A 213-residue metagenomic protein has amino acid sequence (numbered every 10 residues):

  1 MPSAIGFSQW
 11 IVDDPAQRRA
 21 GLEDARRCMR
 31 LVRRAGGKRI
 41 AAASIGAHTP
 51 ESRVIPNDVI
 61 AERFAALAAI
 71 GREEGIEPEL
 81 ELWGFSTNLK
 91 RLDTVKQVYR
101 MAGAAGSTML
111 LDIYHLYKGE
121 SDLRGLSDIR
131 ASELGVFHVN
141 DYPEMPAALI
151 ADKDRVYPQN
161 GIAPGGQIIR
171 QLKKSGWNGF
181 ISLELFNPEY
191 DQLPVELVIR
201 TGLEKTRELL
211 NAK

Functional and structural regions predicted by a protein language model:
M1-G6, D24: Short intrinsically disordered, low-complexity coil segments enriched in acidic
S3-I5, A41, E79, G135-H138 (+1 more regions): Conserved beta-strand positions in the central sheet of alpha/beta enzyme cores
A4, A42-A43, L67-G71, P143-E144 (+1 more regions): Short, flexible segments with low predicted structural confidence
F7-W10, D14, T49, G84 (+3 more regions): Generic anion/oxyanion-binding catalytic loop in active/binding sites
W10-M109, K118: Active-site acidic/histidine proton-transfer and metal-coordination neighborhood in alpha/beta enzyme cores
G36, L89-L111, H115-K213: Histidine-acidic metal/acid-base catalytic patches
